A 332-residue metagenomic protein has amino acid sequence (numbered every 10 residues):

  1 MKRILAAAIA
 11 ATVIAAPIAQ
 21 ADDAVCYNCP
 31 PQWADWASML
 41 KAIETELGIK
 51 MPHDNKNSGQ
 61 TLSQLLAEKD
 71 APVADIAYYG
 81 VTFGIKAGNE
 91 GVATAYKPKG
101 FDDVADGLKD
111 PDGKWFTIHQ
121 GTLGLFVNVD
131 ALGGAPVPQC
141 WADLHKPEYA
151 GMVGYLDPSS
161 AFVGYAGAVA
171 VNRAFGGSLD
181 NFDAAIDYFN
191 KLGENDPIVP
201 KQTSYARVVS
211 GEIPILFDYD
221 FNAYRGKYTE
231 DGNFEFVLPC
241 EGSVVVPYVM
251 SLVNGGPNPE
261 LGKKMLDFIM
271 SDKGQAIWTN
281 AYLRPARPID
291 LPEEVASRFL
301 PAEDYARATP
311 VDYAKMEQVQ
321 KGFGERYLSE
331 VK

Functional and structural regions predicted by a protein language model:
P17-A21: Sec/Tat signal peptide C-region and signal peptidase I cleavage site
D22-K86: Early extracytoplasmic/lumenal segment of secretory-pathway proteins
C29-A37, V73-E212: Extracytoplasmic ligand-binding site segments that recognize negatively charged/polar headgroups
T82-G88, V209, P214-N233: A ligand-binding cleft/hinge motif common to bilobed small-molecule-binding domains
D103-D106, G121, I186-K191, P197-I198 (+2 more regions): Periplasmic-binding protein-like
G124-A131, V169-A174, V246-P259, I269 (+1 more regions): A bilobed periplasmic-binding-protein/Venus flytrap-type ligand-binding module shared by bacterial periplasmic
S243, V253-P310: Mature extracytoplasmic/periplasmic domains
V295-K332: Extracellular/periplasmic bilobal clamshell ligand-binding domains
